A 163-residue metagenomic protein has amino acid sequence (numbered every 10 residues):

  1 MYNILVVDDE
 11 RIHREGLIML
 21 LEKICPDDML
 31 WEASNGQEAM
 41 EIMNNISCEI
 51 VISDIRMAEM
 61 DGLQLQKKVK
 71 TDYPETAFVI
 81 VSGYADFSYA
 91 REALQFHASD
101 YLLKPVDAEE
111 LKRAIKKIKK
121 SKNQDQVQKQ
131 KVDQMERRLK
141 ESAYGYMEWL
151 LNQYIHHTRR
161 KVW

Functional and structural regions predicted by a protein language model:
D8, D54: Active-site residues of response regulator receiver
R11-W31: Two-component/phosphorelay signaling modules centered on CheY-like receiver
E32-I50: Acidic, metal-coordinating helix/loop segments flanking the phosphotransfer/catalytic sites of two-component signaling
N35-E38, D61-Q64, S82: Acidic catalytic/metal-coordinating carboxylates
E41, L63-Y73: Short amphipathic alpha-helix used as the core "switch/output" element in two-component signaling
C48, G62, P74, L94-S99: As written
M57: Receiver (REC) domain active-site loop signature in two-component systems and cognate sites in sensor histidine kinases
D100, V106-W163: Interdomain helical linkers/hinges and coiled-coil/dimerization scaffolds that transmit conformational signals
